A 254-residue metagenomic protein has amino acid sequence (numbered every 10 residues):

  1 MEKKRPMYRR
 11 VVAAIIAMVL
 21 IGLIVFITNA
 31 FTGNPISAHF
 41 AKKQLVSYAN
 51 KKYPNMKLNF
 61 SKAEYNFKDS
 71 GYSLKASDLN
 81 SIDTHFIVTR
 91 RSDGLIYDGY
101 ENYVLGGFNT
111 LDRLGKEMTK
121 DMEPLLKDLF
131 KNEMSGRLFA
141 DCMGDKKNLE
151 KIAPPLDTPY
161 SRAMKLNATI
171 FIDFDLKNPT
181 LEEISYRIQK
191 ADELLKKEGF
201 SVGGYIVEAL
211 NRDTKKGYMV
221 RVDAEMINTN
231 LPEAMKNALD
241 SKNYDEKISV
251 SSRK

Functional and structural regions predicted by a protein language model:
M1-Y8: N-terminal Lys/Arg-rich, disordered targeting/topogenic segments
R9-N29: Hydrophobic membrane-insertion alpha-helices, especially the h-region of bacterial N-terminal signal peptides
I27-V46, D78, V88, L194-K196 (+2 more regions): N-terminal/domain-start segments enriched in small and hydrophobic, helix-friendly residues, covering either
F31-S61, L114-K127, Y186-L194: Short, non-transmembrane alpha-helical segments in secretory-pathway proteins
M56-R90: Exposed beta-strand-loop-beta-strand "reactive/processing" segments of non-cytosolic proteins
T84-G106: A short, surface-exposed beta-strand/turn
N102-R187: Non-cytosolic head/periplasmic domains of membrane-anchored proteins
L194-K254: Extracytoplasmic/luminal low-complexity segments enriched in Pro/Gly and acidic/polar residues that act as flexible
